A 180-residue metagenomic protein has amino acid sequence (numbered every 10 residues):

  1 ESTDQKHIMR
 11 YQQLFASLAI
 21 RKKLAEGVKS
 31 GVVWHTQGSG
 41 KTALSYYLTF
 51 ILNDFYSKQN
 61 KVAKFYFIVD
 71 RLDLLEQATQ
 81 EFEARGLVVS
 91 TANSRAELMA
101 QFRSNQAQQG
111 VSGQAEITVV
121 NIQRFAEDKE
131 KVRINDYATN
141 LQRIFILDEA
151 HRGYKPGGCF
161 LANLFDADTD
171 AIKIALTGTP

Functional and structural regions predicted by a protein language model:
E1-V69, D73, Q77-V89, G113 (+3 more regions): ATP-dependent helicase/translocase motor core
V32, V119, K173-A175: Conserved beta-strand scaffold positions in the cores of enzyme catalytic domains, especially in NTP/NDP-utilizing
T49, N53, E81, F102-A107 (+3 more regions): Extracellular/periplasmic ectodomains of large secreted or surface enzymes and adhesion receptors
F67, T118-V120, F145: Hydrophobic positions in the central parallel beta-sheet of the AAA+
L72, A92-S104, I122-E127: Conserved helicase motor
A96-T118, D136-N140: Conserved motor-coupling elements within RecA-like helicase/translocase cores
R124-V132, A138-P180: Signature of the SF2 helicase/ATPase Hel1-core->accessory helical subdomain module
